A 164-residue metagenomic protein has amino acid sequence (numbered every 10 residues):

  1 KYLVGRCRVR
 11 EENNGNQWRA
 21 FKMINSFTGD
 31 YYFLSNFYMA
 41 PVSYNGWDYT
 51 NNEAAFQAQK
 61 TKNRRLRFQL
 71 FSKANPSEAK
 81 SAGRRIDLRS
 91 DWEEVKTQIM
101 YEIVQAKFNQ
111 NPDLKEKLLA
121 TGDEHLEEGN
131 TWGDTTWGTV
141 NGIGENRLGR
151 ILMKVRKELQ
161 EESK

Functional and structural regions predicted by a protein language model:
N13-K164: Charged, low-complexity intrinsically disordered segments
